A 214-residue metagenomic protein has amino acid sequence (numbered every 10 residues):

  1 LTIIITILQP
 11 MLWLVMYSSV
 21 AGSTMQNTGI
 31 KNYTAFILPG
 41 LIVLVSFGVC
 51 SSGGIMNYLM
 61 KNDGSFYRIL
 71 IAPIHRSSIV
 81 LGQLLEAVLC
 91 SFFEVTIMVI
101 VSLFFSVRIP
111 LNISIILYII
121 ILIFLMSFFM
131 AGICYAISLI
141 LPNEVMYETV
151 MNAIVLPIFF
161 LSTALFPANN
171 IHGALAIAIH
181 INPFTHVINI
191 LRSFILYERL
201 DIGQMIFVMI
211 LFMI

Functional and structural regions predicted by a protein language model:
L1-M11, G64: Aromatic- and glycine-rich beta-strand/loop motifs that create alpha-glucan
T6-I7, A35-F36, A153-I154, F159-T163 (+1 more regions): Hydrophobic alpha-helical transmembrane segments of integral membrane proteins, especially lipid-exposed positions
I7-Y33: Transmembrane helix-loop-helix hairpins at lipid-water interfaces of multipass membrane proteins, especially the type-1
L12-M16, Y33-F104, C134, A153 (+1 more regions): Hydrophobic alpha-helical transmembrane segments of multi-pass membrane transport proteins
Y17-Q26, G48, S102-P110, S114 (+3 more regions): Short helix-capping/hinge motifs at transmembrane helix termini and TM-loop junctions
T24-N27, F159-M213: Membrane-interfacial helix-loop-helix junctions in multi-pass membrane proteins
G64-I71, P142, N152, A176-H180 (+1 more regions): Short amphipathic alpha-helical coupling elements at transmembrane boundaries
R76, V80-M151, E198-I214: Alpha-helical transmembrane segments and their short interhelical loops
